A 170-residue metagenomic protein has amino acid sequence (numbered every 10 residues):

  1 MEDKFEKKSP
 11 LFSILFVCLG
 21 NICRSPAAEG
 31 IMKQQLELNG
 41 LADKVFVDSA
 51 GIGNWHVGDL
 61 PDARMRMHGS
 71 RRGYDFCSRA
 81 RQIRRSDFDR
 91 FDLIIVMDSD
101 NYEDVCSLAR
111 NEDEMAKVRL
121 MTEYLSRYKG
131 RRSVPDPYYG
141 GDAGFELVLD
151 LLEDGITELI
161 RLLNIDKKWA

Functional and structural regions predicted by a protein language model:
E2-E6, L93, S99-A170: Phosphate-binding/catalytic loops
E2-R90, R161-A170: Conserved active-site segments centered on acidic
F16, I95-V96: Hydrophobic beta-strand core positions in alpha/beta domains
S25, D98-S99: Helix N-cap/beta->alpha junction signal
